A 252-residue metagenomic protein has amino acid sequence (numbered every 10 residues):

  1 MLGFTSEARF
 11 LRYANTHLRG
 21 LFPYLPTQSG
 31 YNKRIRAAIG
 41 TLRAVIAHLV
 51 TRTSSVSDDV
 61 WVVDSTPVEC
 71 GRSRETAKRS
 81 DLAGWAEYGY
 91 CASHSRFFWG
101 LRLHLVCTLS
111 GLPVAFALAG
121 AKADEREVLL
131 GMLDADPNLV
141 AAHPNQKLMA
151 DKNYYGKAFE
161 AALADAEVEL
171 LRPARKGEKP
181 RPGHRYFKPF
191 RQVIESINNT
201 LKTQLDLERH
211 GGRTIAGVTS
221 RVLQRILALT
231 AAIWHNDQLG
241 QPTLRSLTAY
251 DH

Functional and structural regions predicted by a protein language model:
M1-H252: Short alpha-helical elements
